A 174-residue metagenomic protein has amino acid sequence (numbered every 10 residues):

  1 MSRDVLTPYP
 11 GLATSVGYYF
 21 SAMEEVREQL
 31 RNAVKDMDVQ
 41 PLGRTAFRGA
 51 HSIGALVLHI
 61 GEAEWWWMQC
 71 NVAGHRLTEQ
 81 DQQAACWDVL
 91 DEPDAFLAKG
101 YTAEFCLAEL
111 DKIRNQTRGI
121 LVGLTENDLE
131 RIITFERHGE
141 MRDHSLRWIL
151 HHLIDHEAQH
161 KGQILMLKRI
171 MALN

Functional and structural regions predicted by a protein language model:
M1-S2, N115: Contiguous N-terminal and early-domain "leader" segments and peripheral loops that mark the onset or edge of a domain
S2-Y9, F20-E24, E28-R31, Q40-D91 (+1 more regions): Short, contiguous alpha-helical
S15-Y19: Short Lys/Arg-rich basic patches
M23, R27-L30, V34, L110 (+1 more regions): Hydrophobic alpha-helical core bundles mediating ligand binding, dimerization, or RNAP-core interactions
D36, H59-I60, G123: Conserved catalytic core of Hanks-type protein kinase domains
V89-R131, W148-H156: Acidic/histidine-rich alpha-helical segments that form the ligand environment of transition-metal centers
